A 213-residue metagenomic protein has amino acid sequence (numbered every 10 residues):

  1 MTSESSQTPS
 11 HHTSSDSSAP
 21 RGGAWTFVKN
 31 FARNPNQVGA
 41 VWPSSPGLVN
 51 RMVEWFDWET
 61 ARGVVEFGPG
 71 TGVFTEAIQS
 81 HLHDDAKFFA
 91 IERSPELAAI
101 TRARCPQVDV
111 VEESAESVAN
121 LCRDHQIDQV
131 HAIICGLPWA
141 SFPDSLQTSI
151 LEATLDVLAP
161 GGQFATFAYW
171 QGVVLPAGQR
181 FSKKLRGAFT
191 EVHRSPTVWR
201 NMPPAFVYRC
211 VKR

Functional and structural regions predicted by a protein language model:
G22-E59: Class I SAM-dependent methyltransferase Rossmann-like catalytic core, especially the SAM/SAH-binding loop
A61-G70: Conserved class I S-adenosyl-L-methionine
T71-H83: Conserved SAM-binding loop of SAM-dependent methyltransferases across substrates and taxa, primarily the Class I
S94, S114: Conserved SAM/SAH-binding beta-strand->alpha-helix loop
T101-R102: Conserved SAM-binding loop
T148-P160: A short glycine-rich, Lys/Arg-flanked "PGG" loop and its adjoining helix->strand segment in the class I
L158-A168: Conserved beta-strand signature within the Rossmann-like core of class I S-adenosyl-L-methionine
P176, S182-R213: Class I S-adenosyl-L-methionine
